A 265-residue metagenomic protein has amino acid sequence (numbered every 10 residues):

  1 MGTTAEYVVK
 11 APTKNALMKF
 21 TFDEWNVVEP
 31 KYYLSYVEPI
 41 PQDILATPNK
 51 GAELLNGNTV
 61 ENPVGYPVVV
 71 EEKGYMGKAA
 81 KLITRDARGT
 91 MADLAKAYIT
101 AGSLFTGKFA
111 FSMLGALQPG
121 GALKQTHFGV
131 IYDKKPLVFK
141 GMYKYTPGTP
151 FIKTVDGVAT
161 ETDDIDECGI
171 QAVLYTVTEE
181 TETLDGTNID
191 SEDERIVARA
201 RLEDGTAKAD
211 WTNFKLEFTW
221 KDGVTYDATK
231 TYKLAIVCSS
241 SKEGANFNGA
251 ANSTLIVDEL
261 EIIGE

Functional and structural regions predicted by a protein language model:
M1-E6: Short, exposed coil/turn segments at beta-strand boundaries within extracellular/luminal domains
Y7-P136, G157, D163-K215, Y226-S240 (+1 more regions): Aromatic (Trp/Tyr/Phe) and Gly/Pro-enriched flexible surface segments
F139: C-terminal substrate/ligand-recognition segments
Y143-E161: Short amphipathic, basic-aromatic surface patches that mediate peripheral association with negatively charged
K144-T146, Y175, T219-K221, I263: Solvent-exposed residues in well-ordered beta-strands and their adjoining turns, especially edge/terminal strands
T149, D222-V224, K242: Structural motif corresponding to the C-terminal cap of alpha-helices
P150-I152, G244-F247: A generic structural signal for short coil/turn motifs at secondary-structure boundaries
